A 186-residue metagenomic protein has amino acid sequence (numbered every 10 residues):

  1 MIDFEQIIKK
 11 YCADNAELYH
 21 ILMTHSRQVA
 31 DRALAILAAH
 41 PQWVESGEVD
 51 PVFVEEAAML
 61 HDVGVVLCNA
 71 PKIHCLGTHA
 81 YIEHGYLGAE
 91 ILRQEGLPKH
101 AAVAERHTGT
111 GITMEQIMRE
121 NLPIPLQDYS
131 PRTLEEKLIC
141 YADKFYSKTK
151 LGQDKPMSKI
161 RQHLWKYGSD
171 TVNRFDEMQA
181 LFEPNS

Functional and structural regions predicted by a protein language model:
M1-Y81: Acidic/His-rich, divalent-metal-binding segments that scaffold phosphate/diphosphate chemistry
D3-K10, F53, K99, V103 (+3 more regions): Exposed alpha-helical structural elements
K9, A30, L34, G88-R93 (+1 more regions): Amphipathic alpha-helical segments within well-ordered protein domains
A16, H20-M23, R132, W165 (+1 more regions): Charge-dense, low-complexity intrinsically disordered segments
R27, D31, P98, A180-E183: Generic structural signal for well-ordered, non-transmembrane alpha-helical segments in soluble/cytosolic regions
V49-Q153, M157: Divalent metal-dependent catalytic cores for phosphoryl transfer on phosphate-bearing substrates
L164-S186: Charged phosphate-binding loop/patch that engages nucleotide di/tri-phosphates or the phosphate backbone of nucleic
